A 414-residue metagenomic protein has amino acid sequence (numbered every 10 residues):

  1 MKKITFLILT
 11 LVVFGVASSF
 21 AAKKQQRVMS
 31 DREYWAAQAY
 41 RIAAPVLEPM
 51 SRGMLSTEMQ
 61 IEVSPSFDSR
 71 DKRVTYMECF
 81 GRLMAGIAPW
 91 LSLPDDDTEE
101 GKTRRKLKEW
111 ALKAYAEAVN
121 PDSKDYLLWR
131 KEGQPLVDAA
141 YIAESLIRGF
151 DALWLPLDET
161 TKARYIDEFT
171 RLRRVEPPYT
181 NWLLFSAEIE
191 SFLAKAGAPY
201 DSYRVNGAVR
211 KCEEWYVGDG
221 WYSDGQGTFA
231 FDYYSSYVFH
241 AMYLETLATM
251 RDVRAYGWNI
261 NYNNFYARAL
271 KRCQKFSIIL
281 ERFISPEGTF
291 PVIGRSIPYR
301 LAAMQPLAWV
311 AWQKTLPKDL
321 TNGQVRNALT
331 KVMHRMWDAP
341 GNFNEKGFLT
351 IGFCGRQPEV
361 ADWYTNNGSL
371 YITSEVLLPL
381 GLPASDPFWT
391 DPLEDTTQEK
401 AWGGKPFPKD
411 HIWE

Functional and structural regions predicted by a protein language model:
M1-Q25: Bacterial Sec-dependent N-terminal signal peptides
A22-E78, A85, P89, E109-A114: Low-complexity, Ser/Thr/Pro/Gly-enriched N-terminal "stalk/linker" regions
E48-D71, V119-K124, V332-E414: CBM-like carbohydrate-recognition segments
Y76, I87-W90, R104-W258, Y262-L270 (+2 more regions): Aromatic-lined, polymer-binding surfaces characteristic of secreted/periplasmic polysaccharide-degrading enzymes
A85, S92-P94, H411: Beta-sandwich/jelly-roll carbohydrate-recognition scaffolds of carbohydrate-active enzymes
E99-E100: Long, charge-dense tracts
N264, R268-D362, D391-E394, Q398: Non-catalytic carbohydrate-binding regions of carbohydrate-active enzymes
